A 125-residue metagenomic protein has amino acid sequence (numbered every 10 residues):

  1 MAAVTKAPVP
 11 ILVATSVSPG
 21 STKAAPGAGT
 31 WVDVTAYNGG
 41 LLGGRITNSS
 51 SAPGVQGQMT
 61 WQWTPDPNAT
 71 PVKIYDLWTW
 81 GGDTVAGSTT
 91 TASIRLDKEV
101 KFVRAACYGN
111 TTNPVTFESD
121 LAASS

Functional and structural regions predicted by a protein language model:
M1-S18, L121-S125: Short, intrinsically disordered N-terminal pre-domain segments
A3, G20, R95-K98: Short, low-complexity interaction segments enriched in Ser/Thr/Pro/Gly
A7, L42, M59, F117-S119: Hydrophobic residues positioned within well-ordered beta-strands of beta-sheet architectures
V13-A36, N48-Q58, P67-T70, T84-S93 (+1 more regions): Surface-exposed ligand/attachment interfaces on beta-rich extracellular proteins
N38-I46, R95-T116: Noncatalytic modules at the cell exterior or secretory-pathway interfaces, chiefly beta-strand-rich lectin/adhesion
Q62-T64: Conserved Ser/Thr-centered positions that define the repeating blades of beta-propeller domains
N68-T79: Surface-exposed loop/edge segments in extracytoplasmic proteins
K73-Y75, T116-D120: Short, well-ordered strand-loop elements centered on a beta-strand within folded domains, enriched for acidic residues
